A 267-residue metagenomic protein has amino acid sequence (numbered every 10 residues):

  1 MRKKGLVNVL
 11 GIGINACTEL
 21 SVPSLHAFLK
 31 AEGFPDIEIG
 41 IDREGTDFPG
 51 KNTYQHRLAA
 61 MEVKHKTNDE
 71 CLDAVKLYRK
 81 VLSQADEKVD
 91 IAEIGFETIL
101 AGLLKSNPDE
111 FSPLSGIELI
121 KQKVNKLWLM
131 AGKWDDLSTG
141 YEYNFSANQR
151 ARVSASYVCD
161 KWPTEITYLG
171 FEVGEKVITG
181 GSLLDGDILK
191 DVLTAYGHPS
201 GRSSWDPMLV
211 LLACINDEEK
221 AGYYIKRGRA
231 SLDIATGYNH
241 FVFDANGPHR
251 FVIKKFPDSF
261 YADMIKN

Functional and structural regions predicted by a protein language model:
M1-N267: N-terminal acidic, glycine/proline-rich low-complexity segments
